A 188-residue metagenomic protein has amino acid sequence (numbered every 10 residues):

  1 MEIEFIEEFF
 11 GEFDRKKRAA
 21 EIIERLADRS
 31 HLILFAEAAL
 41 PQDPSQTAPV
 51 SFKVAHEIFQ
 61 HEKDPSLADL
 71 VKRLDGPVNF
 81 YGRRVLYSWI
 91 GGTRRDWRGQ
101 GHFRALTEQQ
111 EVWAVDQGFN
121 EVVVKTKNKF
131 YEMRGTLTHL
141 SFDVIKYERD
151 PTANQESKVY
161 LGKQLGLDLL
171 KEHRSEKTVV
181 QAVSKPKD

Functional and structural regions predicted by a protein language model:
M1-I3, E8-E12: A short beta-loop-alpha structural element at the N-terminal edge of CoA-dependent acyl/N-acetyltransferase catalytic
F10-Q46, V54-Q60: Active-site rim helix/loop that mediates acceptor-substrate recognition in acyltransferases
H31-E37, F52, V85, I90 (+2 more regions): Short hydrophobic/aromatic beta-strand element in the GNAT-like acyltransferase core that lines or flanks the acyl-donor
Q42-I90, P151-N154: Conserved acyl-donor/pantetheine-binding loop and adjacent beta-alpha core of acyl/acetyltransferases and related
V85-L86, A114-K127: Conserved GNAT acetyl-CoA-binding A-motif
T93, G99-V112, H139: Conserved acetyl-CoA-binding loop-helix of GNAT-fold acetyltransferases
R104, D116, N128-Y147, N154-Q155: Conserved active-site alpha-helix within GNAT-family acetyltransferase domains
R149-D188: C-terminal "cap" of GNAT-fold acetyltransferases
